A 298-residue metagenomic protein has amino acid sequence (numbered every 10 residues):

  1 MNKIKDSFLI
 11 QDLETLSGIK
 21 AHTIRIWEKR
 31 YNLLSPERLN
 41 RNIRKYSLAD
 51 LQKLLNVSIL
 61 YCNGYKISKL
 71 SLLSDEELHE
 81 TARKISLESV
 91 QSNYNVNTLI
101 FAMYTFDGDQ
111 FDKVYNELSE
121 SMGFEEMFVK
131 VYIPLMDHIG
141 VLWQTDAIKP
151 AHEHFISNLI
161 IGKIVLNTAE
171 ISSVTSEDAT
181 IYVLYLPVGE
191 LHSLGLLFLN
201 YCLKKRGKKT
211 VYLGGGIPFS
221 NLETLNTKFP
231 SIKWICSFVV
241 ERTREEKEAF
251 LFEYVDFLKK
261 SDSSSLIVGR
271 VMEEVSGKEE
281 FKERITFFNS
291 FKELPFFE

Functional and structural regions predicted by a protein language model:
M1-K5, V57-S58: Short, amphipathic alpha-helical "recognition" segments used to contact nucleic acids or chromatin
N2-I4, L34-E37, L78-H79, E177-T180 (+2 more regions): A short alpha-helix capping/helix-coil boundary motif
K3-T23: Polyanion-binding surface elements
Q11, R44, S86, Y185-P187 (+1 more regions): Short, contiguous strand/loop micro-motifs
L16, K20-R25, K29-S172: Long amphipathic alpha-helical segments
A147-K149, F155-E298: C-terminal regulatory/effector modules of DNA-binding transcriptional regulators
